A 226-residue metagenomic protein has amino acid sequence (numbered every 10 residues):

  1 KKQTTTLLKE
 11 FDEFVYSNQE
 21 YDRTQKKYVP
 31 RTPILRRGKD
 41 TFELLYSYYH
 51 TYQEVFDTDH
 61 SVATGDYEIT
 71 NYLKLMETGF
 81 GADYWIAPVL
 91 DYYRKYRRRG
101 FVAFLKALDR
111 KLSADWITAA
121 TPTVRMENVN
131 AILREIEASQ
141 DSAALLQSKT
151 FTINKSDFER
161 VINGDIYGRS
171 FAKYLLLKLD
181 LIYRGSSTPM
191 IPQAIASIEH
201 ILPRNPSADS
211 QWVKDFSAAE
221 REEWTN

Functional and structural regions predicted by a protein language model:
K1-N226: Flexible coil/loop and intrinsically disordered segments
